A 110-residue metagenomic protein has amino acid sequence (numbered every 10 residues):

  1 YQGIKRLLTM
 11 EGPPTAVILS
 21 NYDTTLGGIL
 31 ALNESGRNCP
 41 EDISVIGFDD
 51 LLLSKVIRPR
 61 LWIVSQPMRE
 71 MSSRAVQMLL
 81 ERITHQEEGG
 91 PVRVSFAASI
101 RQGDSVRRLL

Functional and structural regions predicted by a protein language model:
Q2: ATP/NTP phosphate-donor binding region
K5-L110: Flexible loop/turn connectors
